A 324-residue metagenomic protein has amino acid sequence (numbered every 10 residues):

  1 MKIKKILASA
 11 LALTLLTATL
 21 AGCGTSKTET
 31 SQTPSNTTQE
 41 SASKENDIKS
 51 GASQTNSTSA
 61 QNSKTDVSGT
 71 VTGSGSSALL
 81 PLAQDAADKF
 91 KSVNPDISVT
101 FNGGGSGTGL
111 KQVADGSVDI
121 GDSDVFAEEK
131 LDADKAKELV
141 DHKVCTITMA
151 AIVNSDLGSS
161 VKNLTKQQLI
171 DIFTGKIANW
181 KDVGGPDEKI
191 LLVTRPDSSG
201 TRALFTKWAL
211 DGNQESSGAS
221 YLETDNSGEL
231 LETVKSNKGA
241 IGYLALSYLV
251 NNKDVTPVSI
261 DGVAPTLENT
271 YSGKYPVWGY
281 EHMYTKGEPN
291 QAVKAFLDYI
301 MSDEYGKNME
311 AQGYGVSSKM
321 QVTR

Functional and structural regions predicted by a protein language model:
M1-A10: Bacterial Sec-dependent N-terminal signal peptides
S9-T17: Hydrophobic helical h-region of N-terminal Sec-dependent signal peptides in bacterial secretory/periplasmic proteins
A18-G22: C-terminal motif of bacterial Sec signal peptides marking the signal peptidase cleavage site
G24-T100, G104-D115, D119, S123-A133 (+1 more regions): Exported/periplasmic ABC-transporter solute-binding proteins
